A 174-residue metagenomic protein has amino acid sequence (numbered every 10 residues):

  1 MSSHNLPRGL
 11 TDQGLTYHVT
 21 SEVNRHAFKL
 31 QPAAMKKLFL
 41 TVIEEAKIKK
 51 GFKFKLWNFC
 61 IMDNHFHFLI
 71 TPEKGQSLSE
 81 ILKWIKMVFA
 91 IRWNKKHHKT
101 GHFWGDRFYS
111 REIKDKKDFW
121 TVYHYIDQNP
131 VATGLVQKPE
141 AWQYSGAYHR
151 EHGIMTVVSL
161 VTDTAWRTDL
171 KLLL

Functional and structural regions predicted by a protein language model:
M1-L174: Short catalytic/metal-binding and nucleic-acid-binding patches
